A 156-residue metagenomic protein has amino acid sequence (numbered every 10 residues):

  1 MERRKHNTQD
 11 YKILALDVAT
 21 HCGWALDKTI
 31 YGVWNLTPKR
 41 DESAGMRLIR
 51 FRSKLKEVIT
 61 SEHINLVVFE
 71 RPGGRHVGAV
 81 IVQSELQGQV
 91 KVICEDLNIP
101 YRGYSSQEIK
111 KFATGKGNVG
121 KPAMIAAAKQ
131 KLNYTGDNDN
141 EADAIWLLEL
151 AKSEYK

Functional and structural regions predicted by a protein language model:
M1-K156: Phosphate- and other anionic-substrate recognition elements at nucleic-acid/protein interfaces
